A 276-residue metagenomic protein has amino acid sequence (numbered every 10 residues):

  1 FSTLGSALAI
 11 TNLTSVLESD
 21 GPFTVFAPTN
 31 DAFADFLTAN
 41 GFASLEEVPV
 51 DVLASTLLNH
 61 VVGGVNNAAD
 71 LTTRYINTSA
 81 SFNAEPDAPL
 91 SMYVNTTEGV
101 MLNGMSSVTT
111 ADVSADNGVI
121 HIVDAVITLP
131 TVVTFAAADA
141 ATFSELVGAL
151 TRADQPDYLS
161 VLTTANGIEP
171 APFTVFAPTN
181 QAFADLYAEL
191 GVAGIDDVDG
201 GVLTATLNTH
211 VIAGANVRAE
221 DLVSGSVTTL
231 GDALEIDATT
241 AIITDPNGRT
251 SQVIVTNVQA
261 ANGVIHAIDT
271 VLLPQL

Functional and structural regions predicted by a protein language model:
F1-L276: Mature, structured domains of secreted/extracytosolic soluble proteins
